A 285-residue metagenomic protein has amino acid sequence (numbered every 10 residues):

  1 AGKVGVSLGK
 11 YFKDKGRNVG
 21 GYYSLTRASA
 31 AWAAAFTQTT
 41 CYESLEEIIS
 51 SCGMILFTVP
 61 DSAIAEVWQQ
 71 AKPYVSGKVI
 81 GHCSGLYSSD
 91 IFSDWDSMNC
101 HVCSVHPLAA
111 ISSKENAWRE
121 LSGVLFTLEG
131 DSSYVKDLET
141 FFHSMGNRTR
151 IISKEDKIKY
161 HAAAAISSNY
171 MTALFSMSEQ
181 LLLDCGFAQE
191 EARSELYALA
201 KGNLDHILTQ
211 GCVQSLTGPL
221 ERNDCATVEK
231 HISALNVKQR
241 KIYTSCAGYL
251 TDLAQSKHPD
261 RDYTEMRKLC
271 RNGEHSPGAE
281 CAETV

Functional and structural regions predicted by a protein language model:
A1-E47: NAD(P)+-binding Rossmann beta1-loop-alpha1 motif at the extreme N-terminus of oxidoreductases
V6, K10-D14, A35, Q69-P73 (+2 more regions): Short, well-ordered alpha-helices that flank and scaffold nucleotide-derived cofactor binding pockets
G20-S24, I80-C83, F126-E129: Short, hydrophobic beta-strand segments that form beta-sheet elements in well-ordered domains
S29-F36, N99, A117-L208, C270: Internal alpha-helical scaffold of NAD(P)-dependent oxidoreductase catalytic cores
T37-N116: Rossmann-like NAD(P)(H) cofactor-binding subdomain of soluble oxidoreductases
D205-D260: Interdomain hinge/lid region at the active-site interface of Rossmann-like NAD(P)-dependent oxidoreductases
L235, Q239, L250-A254, H258-V285: NAD(P)-dependent dehydrogenase/reductase Rossmann-like domain
